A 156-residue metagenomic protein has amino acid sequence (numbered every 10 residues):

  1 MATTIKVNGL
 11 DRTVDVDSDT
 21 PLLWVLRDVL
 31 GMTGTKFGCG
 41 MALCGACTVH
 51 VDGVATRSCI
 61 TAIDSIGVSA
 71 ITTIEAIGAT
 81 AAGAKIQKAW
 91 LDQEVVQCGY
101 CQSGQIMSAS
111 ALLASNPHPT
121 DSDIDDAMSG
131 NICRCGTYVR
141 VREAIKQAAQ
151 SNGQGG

Functional and structural regions predicted by a protein language model:
M1-G156: Signature of N-terminal electron-transfer/Fe-S-associated modules in redox systems
